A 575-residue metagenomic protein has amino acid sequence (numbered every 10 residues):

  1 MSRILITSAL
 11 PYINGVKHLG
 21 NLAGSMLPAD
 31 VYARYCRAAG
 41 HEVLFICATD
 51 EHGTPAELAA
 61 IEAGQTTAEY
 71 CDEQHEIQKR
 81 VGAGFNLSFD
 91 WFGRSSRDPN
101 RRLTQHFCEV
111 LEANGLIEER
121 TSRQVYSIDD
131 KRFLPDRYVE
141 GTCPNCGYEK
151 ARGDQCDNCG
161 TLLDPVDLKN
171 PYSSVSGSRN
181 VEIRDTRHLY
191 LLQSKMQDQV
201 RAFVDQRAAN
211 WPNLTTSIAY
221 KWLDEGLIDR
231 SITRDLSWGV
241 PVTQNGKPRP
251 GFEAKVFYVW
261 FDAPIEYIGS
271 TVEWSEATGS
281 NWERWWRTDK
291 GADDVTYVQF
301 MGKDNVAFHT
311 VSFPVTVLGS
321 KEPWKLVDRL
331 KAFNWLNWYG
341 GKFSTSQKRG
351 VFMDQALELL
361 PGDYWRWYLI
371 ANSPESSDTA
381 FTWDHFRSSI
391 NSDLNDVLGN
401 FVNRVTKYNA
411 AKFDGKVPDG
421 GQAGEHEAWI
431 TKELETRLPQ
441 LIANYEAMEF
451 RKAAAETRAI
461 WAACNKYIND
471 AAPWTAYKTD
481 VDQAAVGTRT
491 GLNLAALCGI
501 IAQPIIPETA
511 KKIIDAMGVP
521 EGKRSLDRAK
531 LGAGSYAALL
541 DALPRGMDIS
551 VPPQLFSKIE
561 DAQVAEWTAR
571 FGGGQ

Functional and structural regions predicted by a protein language model:
M1-R120, R132, P144, A209: N-terminal Rossmann-like or analogous alpha/beta NTP/dinucleotide-binding catalytic cores that position adenine
M1-R3, L44, R120-V125, D129 (+7 more regions): Basic, alpha-helical terminal appendages of large translation-related enzymes
S2-G40, L44-C47, P99-L103, C146 (+3 more regions): Structured secondary-structure scaffolds
V31, E69-R80, H106, V397-R404 (+3 more regions): A non-catalytic, amphipathic alpha-helix used as a structural packing/dimerization or gating element in enzyme scaffolds
R80-S88, R152, M196-Q199, F203: Active-site-adjacent, His/Asp/Glu-enriched structural segments that form or flank metal-binding and acid/base networks
F85-R94, E112-V125, D136-R137, Y148-D157 (+3 more regions): Short secondary-structure capping/junction motifs at helix and strand boundaries
F133-L134, K150-A151, L163, N180-V181 (+1 more regions): Cys/His-rich microdomains that often coordinate metals
V306, F313, S376, H385 (+3 more regions): Active-site-proximal binding-pocket segments
